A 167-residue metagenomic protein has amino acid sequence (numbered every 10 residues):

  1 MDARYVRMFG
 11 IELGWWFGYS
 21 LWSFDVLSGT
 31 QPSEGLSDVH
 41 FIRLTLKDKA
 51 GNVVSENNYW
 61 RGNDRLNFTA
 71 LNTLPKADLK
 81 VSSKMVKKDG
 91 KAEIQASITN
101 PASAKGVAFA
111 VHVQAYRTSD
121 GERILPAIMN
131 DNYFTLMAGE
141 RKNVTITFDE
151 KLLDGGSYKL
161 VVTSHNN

Functional and structural regions predicted by a protein language model:
M1-G29: Aromatic, loop-rich ligand-recognition surfaces of beta-strand-rich domains
R4, H40-I42, V107-V111, Y158: Short beta-strand/loop motifs in extracellular/secreted proteins, especially within beta-sandwich accessory domains
T30-L71, L125, M129, T147-N167: Terminal connector regions
W60-K91: Low-complexity, acidic Ser/Thr/Pro/Gly-rich terminal tails and inter-domain linkers that flank the onset of structured
P75-A77, A115-Y133: Short beta-strand and strand-turn-strand segments in soluble, beta-rich domains
A96-A104: Asparagine-centered strand-capping/turn motif at beta-strand->loop junctions
S103-R123, V162-H165: Short acidic, flexible loop segments centered on an aromatic residue
Y133-R141: Short proline/glycine- and polar residue-rich coil/turn motifs
